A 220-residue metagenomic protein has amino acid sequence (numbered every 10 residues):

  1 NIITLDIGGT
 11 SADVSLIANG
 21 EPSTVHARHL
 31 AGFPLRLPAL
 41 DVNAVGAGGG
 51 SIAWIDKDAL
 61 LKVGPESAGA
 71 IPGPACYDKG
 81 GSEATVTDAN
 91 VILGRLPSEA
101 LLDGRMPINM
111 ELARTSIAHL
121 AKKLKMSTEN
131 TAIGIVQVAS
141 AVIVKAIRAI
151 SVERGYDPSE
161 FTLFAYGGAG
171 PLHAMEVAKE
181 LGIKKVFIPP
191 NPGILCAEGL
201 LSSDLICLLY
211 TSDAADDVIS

Functional and structural regions predicted by a protein language model:
N1-L5, D13-N19, V25-L209: Helical "lid/coupling" subdomains associated with nucleotide-phosphate turnover
T10: Short acidic, Gly/Ser-rich segments with clustered Asp/Glu that frequently serve as metal-coordination loops in enzyme
Y210-I219: Single conserved hydrophobic/aromatic residue that forms the stacking wall/gate of nucleotide- or nucleobase-binding
